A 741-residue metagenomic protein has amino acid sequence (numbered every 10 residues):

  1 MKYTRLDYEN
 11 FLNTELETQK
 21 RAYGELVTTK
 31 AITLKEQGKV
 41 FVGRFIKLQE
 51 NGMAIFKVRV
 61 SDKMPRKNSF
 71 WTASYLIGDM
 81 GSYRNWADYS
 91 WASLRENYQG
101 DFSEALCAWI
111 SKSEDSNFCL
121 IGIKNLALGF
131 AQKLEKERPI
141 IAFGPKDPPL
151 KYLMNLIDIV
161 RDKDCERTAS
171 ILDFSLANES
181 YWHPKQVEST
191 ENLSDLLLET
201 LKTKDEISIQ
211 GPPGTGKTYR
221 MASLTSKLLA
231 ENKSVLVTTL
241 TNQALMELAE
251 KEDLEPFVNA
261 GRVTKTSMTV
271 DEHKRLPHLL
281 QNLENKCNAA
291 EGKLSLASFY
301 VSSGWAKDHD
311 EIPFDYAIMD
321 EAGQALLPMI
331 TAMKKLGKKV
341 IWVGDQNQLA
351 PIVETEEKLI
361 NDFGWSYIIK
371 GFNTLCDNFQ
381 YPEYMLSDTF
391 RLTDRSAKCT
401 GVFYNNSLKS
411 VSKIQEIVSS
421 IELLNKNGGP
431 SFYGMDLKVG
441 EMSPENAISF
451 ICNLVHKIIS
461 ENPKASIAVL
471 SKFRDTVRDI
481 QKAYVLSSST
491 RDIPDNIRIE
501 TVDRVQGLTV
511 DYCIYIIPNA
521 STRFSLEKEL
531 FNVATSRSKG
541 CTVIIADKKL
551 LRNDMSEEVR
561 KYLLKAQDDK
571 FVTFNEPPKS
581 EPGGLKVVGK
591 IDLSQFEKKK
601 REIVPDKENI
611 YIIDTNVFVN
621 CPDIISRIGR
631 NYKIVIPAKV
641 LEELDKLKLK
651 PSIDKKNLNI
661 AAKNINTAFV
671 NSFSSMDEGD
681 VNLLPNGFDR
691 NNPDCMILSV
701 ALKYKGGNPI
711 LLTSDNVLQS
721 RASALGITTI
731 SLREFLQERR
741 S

Functional and structural regions predicted by a protein language model:
M1-W86, L470-T476, K482: Accessory interdomain/linker segments of ATP-dependent helicases and helicase-like nucleic-acid enzymes that mediate
K2-N13, S61-K202, E250, G261-V263 (+6 more regions): Pre-ATPase regulatory/linker segments immediately N-terminal to the P-loop/RecA-like helicase/translocase core
I209, V237: Hydrophobic anchor at the beta1->P-loop junction of P-loop NTPases
K217: Conserved lysine of the Walker
R220, L224: Hydrophobic positions on the alpha1 helix immediately C-terminal to the Walker A/P-loop
E231, T239-Q243, Y300-S303, D308-M319 (+6 more regions): Conserved helicase motor core of SF1/SF2 NTP-dependent helicases
Q243-E272, A483-T490: Conserved helix-turn-beta segment of the N-terminal RecA-like "Helicase ATP-binding" lobe in SF1/SF2 helicases
E272-K293, P494-N496, V502-Y515: Conserved motor-coupling elements within RecA-like helicase/translocase cores
